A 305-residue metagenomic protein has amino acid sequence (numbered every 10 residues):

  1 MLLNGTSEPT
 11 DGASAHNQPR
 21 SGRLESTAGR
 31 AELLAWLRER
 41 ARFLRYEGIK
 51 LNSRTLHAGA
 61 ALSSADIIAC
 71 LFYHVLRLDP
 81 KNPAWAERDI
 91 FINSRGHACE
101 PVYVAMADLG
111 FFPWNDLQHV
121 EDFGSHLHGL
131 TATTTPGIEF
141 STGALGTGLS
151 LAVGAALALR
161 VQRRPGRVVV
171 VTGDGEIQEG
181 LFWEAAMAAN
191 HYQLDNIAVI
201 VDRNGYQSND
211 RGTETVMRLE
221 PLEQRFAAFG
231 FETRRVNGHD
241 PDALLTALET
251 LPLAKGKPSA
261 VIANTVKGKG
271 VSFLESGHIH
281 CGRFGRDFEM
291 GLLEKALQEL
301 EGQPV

Functional and structural regions predicted by a protein language model:
L2-D11, P241, A247-V305: Glycine/aspartate-rich loop-and-adjacent alpha/beta segment that forms the canonical ThDP
L2-L3, T10, H16-L44: N-terminal hydrophobic or amphipathic helices/low-complexity stretches enriched in small/hydrophobic/Pro/Gly
E39-T55, D202-G205: N-terminal capping segment at the start of a domain
I49-L51, A60-H191: Cofactor-binding active-site loop characterized by glycine-rich and histidine/acidic residues
D66, H97-A98, N204-G205, D240 (+1 more regions): Glycine-rich beta-alpha junction loops
D89-F91, G166-V170, I197, K257-T265: Generic beta-sheet signal
Y103-V104, A132, L181-W183, N209-T213 (+1 more regions): Short acidic, glycine/serine/threonine-rich loops at helix termini
G137, S141-L253: Thiamine diphosphate
